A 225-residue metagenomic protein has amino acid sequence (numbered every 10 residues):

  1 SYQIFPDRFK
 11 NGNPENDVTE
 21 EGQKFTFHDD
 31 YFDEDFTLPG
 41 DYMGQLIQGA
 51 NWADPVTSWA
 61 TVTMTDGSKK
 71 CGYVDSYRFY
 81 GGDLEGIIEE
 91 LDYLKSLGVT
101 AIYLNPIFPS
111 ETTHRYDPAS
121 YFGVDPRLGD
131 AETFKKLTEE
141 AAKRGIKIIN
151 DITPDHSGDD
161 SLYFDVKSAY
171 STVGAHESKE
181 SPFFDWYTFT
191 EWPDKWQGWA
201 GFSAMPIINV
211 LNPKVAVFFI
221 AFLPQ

Functional and structural regions predicted by a protein language model:
S1-D7: Mature N-terminal segment immediately following signal peptide/propeptide cleavage in secreted/periplasmic
D7-T100, P106-Q225: Substrate-binding/active-site clefts of carbohydrate-active enzymes
